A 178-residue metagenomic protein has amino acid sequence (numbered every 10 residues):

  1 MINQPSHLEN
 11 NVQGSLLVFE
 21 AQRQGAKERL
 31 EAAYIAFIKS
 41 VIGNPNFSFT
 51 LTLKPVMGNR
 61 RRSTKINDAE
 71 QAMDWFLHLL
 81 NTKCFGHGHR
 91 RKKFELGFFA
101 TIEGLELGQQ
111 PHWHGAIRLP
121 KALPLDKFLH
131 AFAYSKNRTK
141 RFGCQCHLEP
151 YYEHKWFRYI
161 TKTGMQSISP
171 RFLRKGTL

Functional and structural regions predicted by a protein language model:
I2, L8-S48, V56-E70, L119-L178: Catalytic "initiation/cleavage/transfer" segments centered on a nucleophilic residue and adjacent nucleic-acid-engaging
S40-V41, R90-K92, E106-G108: Short, conserved, surface-exposed binding loops centered on an aromatic residue
S48-L51, R61-R90: Helical scaffold of the NTase/Pol beta-like nucleotidyltransferase catalytic core
T52-V56, E103: Histidine- and/or cysteine-centered catalytic micro-motif in compact active-site loops
L53, C84, I117-K121: Generic secondary-structure microfeatures
D68-Q71, W75, G108-P111, K155: Short, well-structured alpha-helical interface segments that form or flank functional binding sites
C84-L96, T139-R141: Short secondary-structure junctions
G97-K121: Histidine-centered divalent-metal-coordination microenvironment in nucleic-acid enzymes
